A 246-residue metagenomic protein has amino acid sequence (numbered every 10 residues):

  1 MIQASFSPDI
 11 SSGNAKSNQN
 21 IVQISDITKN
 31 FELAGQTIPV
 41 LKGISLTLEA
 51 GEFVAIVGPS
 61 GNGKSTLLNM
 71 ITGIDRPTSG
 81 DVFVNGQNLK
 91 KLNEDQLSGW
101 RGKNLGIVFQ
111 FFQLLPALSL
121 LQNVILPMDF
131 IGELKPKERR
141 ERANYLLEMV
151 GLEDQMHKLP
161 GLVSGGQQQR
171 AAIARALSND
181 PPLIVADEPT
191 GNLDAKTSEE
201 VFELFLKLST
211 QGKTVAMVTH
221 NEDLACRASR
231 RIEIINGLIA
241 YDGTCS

Functional and structural regions predicted by a protein language model:
M1-N30, Y241-S246: ABC-family P-loop ATPase nucleotide-binding domain
I21-I234: ABC family nucleotide-binding domain
R231-G243: H-loop (His-switch) and adjacent beta-strand-loop-beta switch element of ABC-type ATPase nucleotide-binding domains
